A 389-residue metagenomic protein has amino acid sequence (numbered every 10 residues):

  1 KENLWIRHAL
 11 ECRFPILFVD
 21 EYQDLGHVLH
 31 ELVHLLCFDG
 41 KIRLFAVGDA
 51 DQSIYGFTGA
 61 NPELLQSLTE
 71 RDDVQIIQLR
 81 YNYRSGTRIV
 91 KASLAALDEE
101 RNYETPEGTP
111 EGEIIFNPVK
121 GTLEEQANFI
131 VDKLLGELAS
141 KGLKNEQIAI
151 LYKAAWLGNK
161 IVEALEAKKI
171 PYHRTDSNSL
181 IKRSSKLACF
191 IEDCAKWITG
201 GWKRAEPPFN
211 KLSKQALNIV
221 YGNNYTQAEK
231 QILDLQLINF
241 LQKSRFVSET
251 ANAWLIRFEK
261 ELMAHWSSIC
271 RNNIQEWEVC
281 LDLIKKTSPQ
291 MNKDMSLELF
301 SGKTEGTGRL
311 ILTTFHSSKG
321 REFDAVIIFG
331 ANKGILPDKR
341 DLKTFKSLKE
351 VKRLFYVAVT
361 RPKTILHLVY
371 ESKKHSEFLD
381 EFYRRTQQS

Functional and structural regions predicted by a protein language model:
K1-F18, H27-L32, G56: Accessory N-terminal region flanking or inserted into the helicase ATPase core in nucleic-acid motor proteins
P15-I16, K41-F45, R309: Loop/turn-to-beta-strand initiation segments
E21: Walker B catalytic acidic pair
H27, E31-E111: Conserved RecA-like helicase ATPase core segment that couples NTP binding/hydrolysis to strand translocation
V47-D51, T58-N61, Y81-N82, L94 (+5 more regions): A short beta-strand-to-loop transition that corresponds to the Sensor-1 phosphate-sensing loop of AAA+ P-loop ATPases
D73-Q75, Y81-I170, N252: Helicase P-loop NTPase motor core
Q147-P337, K343, L348: Core RecA-like ATPase module of SF1/SF2 helicases and allied nucleic-acid translocases
Q231, S288-L297, N332-S389: C-terminal accessory regions
